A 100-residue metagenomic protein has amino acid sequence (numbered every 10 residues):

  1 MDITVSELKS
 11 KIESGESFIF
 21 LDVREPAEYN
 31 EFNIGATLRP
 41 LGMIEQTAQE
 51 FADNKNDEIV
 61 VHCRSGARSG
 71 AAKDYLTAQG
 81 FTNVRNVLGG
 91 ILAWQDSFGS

Functional and structural regions predicted by a protein language model:
M1-I19, V23-E58, R64-S100: Rhodanese-like catalytic fold shared by cysteine-dependent sulfurtransferases and DSP/PTP-type phosphatases
